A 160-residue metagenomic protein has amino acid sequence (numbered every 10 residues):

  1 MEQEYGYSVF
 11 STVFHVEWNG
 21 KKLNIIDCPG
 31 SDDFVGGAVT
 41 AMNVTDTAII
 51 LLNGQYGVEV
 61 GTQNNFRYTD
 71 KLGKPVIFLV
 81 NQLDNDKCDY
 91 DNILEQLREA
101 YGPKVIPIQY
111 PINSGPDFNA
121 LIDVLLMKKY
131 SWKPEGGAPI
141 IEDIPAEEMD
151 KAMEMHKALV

Functional and structural regions predicted by a protein language model:
M1-Y56, V60, N65: Conserved P-loop/Walker A NTP-binding site and adjacent catalytic elements of P-loop NTPases
N53-V160: P-loop NTPase catalytic nucleotide-binding module
